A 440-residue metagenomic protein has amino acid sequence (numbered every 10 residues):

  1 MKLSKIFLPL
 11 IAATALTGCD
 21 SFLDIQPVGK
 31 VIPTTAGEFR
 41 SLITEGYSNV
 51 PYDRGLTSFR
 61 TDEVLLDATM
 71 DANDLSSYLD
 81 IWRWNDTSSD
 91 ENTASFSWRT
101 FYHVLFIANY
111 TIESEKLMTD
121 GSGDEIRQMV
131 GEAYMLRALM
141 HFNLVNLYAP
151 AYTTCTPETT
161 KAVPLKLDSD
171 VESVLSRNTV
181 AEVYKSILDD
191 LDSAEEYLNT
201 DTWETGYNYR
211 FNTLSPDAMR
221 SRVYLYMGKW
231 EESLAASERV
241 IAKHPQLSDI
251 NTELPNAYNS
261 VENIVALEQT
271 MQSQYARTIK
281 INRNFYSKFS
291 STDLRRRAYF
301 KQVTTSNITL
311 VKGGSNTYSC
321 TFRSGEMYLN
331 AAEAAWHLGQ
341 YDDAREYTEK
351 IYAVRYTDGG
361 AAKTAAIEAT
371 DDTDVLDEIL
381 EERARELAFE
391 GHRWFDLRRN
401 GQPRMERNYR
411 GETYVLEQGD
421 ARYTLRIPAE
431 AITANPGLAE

Functional and structural regions predicted by a protein language model:
M1-C19: Sec-dependent bacterial lipoprotein signal peptides
L3, C19-V64, Y341, R345 (+1 more regions): Membrane-proximal, proline-rich intrinsically disordered regions
S41, L56, R210, G228-Y328 (+5 more regions): Hydrophobic-face positions in mid-chain alpha helices that act as interaction patches
Y78-Y148, N178, L191, E195-N199 (+5 more regions): Conserved, well-structured interaction surfaces
L105-A108, Y184, L191, S237 (+2 more regions): Inward-facing hydrophobic residues that define packing positions of alpha-helical scaffold repeats
